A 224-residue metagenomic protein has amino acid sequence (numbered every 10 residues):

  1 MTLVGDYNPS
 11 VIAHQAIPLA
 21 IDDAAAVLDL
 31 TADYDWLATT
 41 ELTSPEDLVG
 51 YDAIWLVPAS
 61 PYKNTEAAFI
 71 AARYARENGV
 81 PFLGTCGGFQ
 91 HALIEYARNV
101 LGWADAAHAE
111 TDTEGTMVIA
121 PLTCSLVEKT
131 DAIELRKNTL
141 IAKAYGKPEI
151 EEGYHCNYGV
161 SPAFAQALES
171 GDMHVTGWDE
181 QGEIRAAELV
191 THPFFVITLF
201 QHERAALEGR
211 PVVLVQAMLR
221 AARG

Functional and structural regions predicted by a protein language model:
T2-E149, Y154-T191, L199-G224: N-terminal beta1-alpha1 cap of cysteine-dependent amidohydrolase-like domains
